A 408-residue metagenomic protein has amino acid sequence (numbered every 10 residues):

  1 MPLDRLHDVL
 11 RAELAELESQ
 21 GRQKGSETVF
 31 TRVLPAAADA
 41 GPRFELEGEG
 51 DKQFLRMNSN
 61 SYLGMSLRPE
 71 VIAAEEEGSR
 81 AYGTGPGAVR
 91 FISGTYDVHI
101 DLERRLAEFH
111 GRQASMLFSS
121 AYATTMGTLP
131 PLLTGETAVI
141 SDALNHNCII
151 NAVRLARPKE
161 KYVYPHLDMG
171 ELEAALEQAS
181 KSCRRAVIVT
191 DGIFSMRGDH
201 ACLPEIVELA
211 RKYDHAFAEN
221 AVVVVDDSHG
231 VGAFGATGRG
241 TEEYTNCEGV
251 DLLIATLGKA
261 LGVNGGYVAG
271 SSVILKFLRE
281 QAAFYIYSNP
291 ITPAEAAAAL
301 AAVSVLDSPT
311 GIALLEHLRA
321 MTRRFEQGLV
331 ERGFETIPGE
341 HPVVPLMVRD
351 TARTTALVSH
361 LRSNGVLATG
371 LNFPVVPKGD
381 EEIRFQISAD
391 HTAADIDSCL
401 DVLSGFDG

Functional and structural regions predicted by a protein language model:
P2, L6-R11, A15-Y82: N-terminal "arm"/small-domain region of PLP-dependent enzymes with the aminotransferase-like
S61, Y162-V224: Active-site phosphate-binding strand-loop segment of PLP-dependent enzymes
M65, P69, A73, E77 (+5 more regions): PLP-dependent enzyme catalytic core of the Aspartate aminotransferase-like
I72-S120: Conserved N-terminal alpha-helix of the aminotransferase class I/II PLP-enzyme fold
T128-N147: Conserved PLP-anchoring active-site segment centered on the Schiff-base-forming lysine
A218-A221, G240-L257, K276-E280: Conserved active-site segment immediately N-terminal to the catalytic lysine that forms the internal aldimine
L252-T256, A260-L329, F334-I337: PLP-dependent aminotransferase class I/II
I312-R323, V330-N364, V375, G379-D380 (+1 more regions): Conserved PLP-binding catalytic core of the aspartate aminotransferase-like
